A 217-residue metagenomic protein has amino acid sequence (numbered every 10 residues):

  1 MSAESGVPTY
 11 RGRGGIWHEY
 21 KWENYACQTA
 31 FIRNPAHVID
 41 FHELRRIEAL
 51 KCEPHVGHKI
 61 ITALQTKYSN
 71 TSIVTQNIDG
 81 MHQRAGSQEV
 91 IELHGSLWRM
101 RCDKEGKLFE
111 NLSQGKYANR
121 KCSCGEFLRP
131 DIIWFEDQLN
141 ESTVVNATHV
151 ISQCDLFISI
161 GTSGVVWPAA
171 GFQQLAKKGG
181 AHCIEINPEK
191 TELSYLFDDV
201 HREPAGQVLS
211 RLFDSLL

Functional and structural regions predicted by a protein language model:
M1-L217: Conserved catalytic core of sirtuin-type NAD+-dependent deacylases
